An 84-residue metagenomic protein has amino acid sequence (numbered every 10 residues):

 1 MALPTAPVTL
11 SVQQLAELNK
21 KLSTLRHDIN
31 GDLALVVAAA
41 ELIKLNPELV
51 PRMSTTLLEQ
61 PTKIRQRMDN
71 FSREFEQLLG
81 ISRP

Functional and structural regions predicted by a protein language model:
A2-K21, D32-P84: Histidine phosphotransfer helical core of two-component systems
